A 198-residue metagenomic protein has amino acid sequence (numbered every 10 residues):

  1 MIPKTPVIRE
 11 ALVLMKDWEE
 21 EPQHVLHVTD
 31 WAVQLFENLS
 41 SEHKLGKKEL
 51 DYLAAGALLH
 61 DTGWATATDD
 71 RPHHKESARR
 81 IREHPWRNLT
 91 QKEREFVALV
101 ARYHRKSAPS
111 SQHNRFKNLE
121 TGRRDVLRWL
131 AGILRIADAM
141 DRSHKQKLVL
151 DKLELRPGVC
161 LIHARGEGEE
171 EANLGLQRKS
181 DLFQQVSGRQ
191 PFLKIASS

Functional and structural regions predicted by a protein language model:
M1-I8, L50-Y52, L153-R156: Flexible hinge/switch segments at interdomain interfaces of large molecular machines
I8-V13, V159-H163: A short, surface-exposed helix-loop junction/capping segment
L12-K16, H24, V33-L153: Divalent metal-dependent catalytic cores for phosphoryl transfer on phosphate-bearing substrates
P22, A67-R71, E170-Q177: Ordered, soluble secondary-structure elements with a strong preference for glycine-centered loop motifs and nearby
M140-L193: Low-complexity, glycine/alanine/valine/leucine- and proline-rich hydrophobic stretches
K194-S198: Short proline/glycine- and acidic-rich turn/helix-capping motifs at secondary-structure junctions
